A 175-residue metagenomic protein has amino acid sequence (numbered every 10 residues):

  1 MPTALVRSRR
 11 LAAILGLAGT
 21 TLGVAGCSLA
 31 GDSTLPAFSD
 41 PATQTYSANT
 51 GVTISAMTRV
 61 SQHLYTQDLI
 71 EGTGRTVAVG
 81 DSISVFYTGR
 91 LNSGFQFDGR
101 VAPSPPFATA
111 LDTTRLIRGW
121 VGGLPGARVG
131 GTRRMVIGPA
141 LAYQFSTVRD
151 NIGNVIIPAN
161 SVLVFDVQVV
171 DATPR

Functional and structural regions predicted by a protein language model:
P2-R10, I14, G23-R175: Cross-family detector of peptidyl-prolyl cis-trans isomerase
